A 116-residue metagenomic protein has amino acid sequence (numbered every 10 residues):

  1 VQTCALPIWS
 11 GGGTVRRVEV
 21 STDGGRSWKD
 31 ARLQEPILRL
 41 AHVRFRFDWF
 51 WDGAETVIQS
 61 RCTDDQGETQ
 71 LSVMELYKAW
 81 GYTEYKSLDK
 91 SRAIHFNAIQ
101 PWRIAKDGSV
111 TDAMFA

Functional and structural regions predicted by a protein language model:
V1-L6: Short, small-residue-biased leader/transition segments that mark boundaries at the very start of proteins
W9-A116: Long, low-complexity serine/threonine/glycine- and acidic-rich segments characteristic of extracellular
